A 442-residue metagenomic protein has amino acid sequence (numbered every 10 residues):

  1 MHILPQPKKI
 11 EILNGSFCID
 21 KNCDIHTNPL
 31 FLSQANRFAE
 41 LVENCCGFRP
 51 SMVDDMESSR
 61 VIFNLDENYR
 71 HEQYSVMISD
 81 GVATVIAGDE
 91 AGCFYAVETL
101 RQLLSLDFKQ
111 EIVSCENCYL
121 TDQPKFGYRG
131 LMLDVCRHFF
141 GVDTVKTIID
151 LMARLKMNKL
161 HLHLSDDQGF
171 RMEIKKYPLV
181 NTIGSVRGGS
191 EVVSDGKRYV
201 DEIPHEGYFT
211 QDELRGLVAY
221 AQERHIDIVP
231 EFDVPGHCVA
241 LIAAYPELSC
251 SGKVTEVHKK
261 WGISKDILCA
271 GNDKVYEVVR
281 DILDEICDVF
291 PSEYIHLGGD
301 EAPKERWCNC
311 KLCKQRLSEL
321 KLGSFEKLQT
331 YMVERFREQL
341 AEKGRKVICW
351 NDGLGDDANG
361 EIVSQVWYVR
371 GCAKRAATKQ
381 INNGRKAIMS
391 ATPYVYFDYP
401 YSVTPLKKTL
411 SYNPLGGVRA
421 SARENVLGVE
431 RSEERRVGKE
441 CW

Functional and structural regions predicted by a protein language model:
M1-F126: Contiguous, structured surface segment used for ligand recognition
I25, D89, L131, M152 (+4 more regions): Conserved, mostly hydrophobic/aromatic
D89, K304, K311-E433: Catalytic-core regions of glycoside hydrolase
Y128-M132, K159-H161, H225-V229, I267 (+5 more regions): Structural preference for beta-strand elements that scaffold enzyme active sites
D134-D167: A conserved hydrophobic secondary-structure block that centers on an alpha-helix together with its immediately flanking
L155-L160, L214-P235, D266-G298: An active-site-proximal structural segment forming one wall of the substrate-binding cleft that immediately precedes
Q168-E223, C238-E277, E305-F325, T330: Aromatic- and acidic-residue-enriched carbohydrate-binding clefts of CAZyme catalytic domains
R435-C441: Conserved small/polar residues in nucleotide/adenosyl-binding loops
